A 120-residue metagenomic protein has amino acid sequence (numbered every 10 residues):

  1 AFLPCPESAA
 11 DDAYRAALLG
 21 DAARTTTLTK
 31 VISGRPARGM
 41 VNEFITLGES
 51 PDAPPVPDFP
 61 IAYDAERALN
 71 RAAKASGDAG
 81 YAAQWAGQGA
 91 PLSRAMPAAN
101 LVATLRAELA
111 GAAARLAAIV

Functional and structural regions predicted by a protein language model:
F2-V120: Conserved active-site-proximal phosphate/metal-binding subdomains
